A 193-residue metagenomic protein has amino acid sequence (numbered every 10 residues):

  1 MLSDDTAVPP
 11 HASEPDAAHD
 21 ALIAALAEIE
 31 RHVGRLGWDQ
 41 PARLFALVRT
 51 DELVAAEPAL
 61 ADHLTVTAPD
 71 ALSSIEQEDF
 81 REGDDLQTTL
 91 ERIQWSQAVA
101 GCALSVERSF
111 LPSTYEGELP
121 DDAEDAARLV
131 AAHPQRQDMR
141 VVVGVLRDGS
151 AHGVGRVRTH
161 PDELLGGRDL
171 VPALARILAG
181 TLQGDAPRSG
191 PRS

Functional and structural regions predicted by a protein language model:
M1-L26, G34, H63, Q183-S193: Actinobacteria-biased recognition of intrinsically disordered, low-complexity terminal regions
E28-D79: N-terminal interaction modules that seed assembly of large macromolecular complexes
E28-H32, Q87-T89, A126-R128: Short alpha-helical segments and helix-capping/turn motifs at coil-helix boundaries
G37-V48, C102-V106, P187-S193: Short glycine-rich, low-complexity/disordered patches
P41-L44, V99-G101, A127, Q137-V141: Short, surface-exposed beta-edge/turn micro-motifs
T67-E116, Q137-D138: Short, intrinsically disordered low-complexity segments
S113-S193: Glycine-rich, aromatic-bearing surface loops/beta-hairpins
